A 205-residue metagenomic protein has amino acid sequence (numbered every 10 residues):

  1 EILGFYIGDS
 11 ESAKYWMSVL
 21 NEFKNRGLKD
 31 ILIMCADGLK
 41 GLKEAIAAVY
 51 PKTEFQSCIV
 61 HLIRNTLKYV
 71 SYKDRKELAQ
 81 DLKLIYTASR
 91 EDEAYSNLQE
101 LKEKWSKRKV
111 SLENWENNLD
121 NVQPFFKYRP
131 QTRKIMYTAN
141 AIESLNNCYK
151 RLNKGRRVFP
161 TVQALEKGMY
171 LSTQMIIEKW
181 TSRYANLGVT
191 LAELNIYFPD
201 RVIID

Functional and structural regions predicted by a protein language model:
E1-A36, K40, E44, A48-K52 (+2 more regions): RNase H-like nuclease fold core
D9-A13, C35, S71, R75 (+4 more regions): Generic alpha-helical segment signature
K24, L28, A47-P51, L67 (+4 more regions): Hydrophobic/aromatic-lined pockets within catalytic cores
K24-G27, C35, S71, W105 (+2 more regions): Flexible interhelical turns and helix-capping residues at alpha-helix boundaries within structured domains
D30, E54, R133-Y137: A generic hydrophobic-helix recognition signal that picks specific residues within alpha-helical hydrophobic
I33-K40, A45-D81: Conserved beta-strand -> loop -> alpha-helix junction used to position metal-binding or nucleic-acid-contacting
L84, A88-D205: Acidic/histidine-rich catalytic cores and adjacent linkers of DNA breakage/strand-transfer/modification proteins
